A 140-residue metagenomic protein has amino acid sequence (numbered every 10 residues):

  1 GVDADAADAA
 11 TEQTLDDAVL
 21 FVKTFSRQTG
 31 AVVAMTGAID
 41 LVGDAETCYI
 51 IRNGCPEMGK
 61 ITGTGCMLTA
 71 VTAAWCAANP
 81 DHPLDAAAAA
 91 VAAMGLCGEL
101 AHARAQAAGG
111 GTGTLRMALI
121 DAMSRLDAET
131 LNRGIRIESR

Functional and structural regions predicted by a protein language model:
G1-C48: Conserved phosphate/ATP/ADP-binding segment of small-molecule kinases
D3-D8, T24-R27, N79-P80, S124 (+2 more regions): C-terminal nucleotide
T14-F25, A34, L68, H82-P83 (+3 more regions): General structural feature for long, well-ordered alpha-helical segments within catalytic domains of soluble enzymes
Q28-G30, E46, T64, P80-L84: Short coil/turn connectors at secondary-structure junctions
A45-M58: Glycine/charged-rich beta-loop-alpha catalytic/anionic-binding loops adjacent to active sites
C55-T72, P83-L84: Short glycine/threonine-rich catalytic loop with a Thr-x-Gly-x-Asp
V71-L115: Conserved post-catalytic alpha-helical subdomain immediately downstream of the catalytic base and nucleotide-binding
L96-R140: Charged C-terminal helix
